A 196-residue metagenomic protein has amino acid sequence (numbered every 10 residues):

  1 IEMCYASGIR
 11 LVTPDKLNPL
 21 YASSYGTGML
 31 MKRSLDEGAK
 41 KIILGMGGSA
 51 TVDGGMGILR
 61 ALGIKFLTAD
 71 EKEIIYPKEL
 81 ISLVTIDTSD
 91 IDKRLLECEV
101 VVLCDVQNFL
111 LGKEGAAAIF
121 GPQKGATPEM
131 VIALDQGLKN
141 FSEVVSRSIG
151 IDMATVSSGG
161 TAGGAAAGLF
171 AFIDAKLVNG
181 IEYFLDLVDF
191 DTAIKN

Functional and structural regions predicted by a protein language model:
I1-M46, A50-N196: N-terminal loops that bind phosphate or other acidic moieties and the adjacent beta-alpha structural core
